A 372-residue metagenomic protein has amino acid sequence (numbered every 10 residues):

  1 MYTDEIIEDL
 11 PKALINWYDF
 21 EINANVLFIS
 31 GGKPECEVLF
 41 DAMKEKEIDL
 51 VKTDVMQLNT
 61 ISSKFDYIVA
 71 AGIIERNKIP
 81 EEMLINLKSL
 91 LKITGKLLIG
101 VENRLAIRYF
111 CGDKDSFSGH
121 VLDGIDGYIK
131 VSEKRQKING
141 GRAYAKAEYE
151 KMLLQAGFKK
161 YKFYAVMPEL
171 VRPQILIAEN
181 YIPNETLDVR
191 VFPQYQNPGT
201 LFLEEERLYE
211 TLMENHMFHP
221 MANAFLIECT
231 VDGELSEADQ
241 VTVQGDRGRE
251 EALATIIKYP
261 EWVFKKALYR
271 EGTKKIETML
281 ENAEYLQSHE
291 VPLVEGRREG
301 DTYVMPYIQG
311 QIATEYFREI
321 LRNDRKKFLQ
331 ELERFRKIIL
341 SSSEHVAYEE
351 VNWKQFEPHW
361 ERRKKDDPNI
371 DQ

Functional and structural regions predicted by a protein language model:
Y2-N25: Conserved alpha-helix/loop element of class I SAM-dependent methyltransferases that forms part of the SAM/SAH-binding
N59-I68: A short acidic, Gly/Pro-enriched loop at the edge of an enzyme's catalytic core that lines a small-molecule cofactor
E81-K96: A short glycine-rich, Lys/Arg-flanked "PGG" loop and its adjoining helix->strand segment in the class I
I99-D123: Conserved class I S-adenosyl-L-methionine
K137-A165: Short alpha-helix
Y161-P198: Conserved catalytic loop of SAM-dependent methyltransferase domains
T242-E281, E315-F317: ATP-binding glycine-rich loop module of kinase domains
M279-V291, T314-R363, D367, Q372: Conserved kinase catalytic-core helix
